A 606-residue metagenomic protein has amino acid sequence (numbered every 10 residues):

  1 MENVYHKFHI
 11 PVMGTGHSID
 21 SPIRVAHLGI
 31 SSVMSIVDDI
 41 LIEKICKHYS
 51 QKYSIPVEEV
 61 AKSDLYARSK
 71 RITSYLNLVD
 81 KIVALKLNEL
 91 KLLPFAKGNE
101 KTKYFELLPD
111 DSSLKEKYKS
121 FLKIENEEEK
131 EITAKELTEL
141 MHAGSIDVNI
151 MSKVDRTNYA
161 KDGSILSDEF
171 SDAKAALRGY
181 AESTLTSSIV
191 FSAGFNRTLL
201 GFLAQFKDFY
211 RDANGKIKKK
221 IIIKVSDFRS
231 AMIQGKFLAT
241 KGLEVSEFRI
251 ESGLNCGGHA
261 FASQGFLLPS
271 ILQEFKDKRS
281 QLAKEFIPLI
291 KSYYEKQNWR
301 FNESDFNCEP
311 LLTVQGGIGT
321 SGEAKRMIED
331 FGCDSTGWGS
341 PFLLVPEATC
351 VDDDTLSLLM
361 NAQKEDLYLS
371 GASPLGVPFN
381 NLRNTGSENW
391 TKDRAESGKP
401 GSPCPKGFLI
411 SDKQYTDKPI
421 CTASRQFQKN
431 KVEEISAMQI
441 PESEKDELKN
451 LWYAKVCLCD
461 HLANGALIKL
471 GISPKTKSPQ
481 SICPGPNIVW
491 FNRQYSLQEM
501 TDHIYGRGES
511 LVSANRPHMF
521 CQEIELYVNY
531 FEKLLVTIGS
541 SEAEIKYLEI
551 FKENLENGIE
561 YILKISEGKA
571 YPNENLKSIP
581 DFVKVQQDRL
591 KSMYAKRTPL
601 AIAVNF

Functional and structural regions predicted by a protein language model:
M1-L199, D366, S370-F606: Long, compositionally biased, glycine/small-hydrophobic-enriched stretches that function as flexible linkers, tethers
T15-I19, D208, A260: Membrane-targeting and insertion segments and their boundary/processing signals
G144-I150, L199-Y210, S280-W299: Short, composition-biased local secondary-structure segments
Y159-G163, I217-I223, P310: Short, basic, glycine/proline-bearing loop/turn elements
E169-I223, Q234-T240, E247, E251-G258: Extended, well-ordered protein cores
I223-I233, A239-T391, E396-S397: Glycine-rich phosphate/ribose-binding loops and adjacent secondary-structure elements that form binding surfaces
